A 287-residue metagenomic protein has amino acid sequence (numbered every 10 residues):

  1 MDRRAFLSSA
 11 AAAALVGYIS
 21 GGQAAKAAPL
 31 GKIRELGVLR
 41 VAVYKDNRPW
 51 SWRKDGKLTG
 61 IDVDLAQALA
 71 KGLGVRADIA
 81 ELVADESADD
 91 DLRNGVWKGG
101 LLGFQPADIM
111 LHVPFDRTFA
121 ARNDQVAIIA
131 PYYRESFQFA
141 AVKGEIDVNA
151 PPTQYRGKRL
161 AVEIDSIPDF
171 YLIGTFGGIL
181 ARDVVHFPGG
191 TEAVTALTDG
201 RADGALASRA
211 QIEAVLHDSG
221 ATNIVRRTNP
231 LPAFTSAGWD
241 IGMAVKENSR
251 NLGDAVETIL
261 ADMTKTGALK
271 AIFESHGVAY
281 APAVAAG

Functional and structural regions predicted by a protein language model:
A5-A24: N-terminal export signals
P29-A107: Extracytoplasmic small-molecule ligand-binding "clamshell" domains of the periplasmic binding protein/Venus flytrap
L39-V43, T59, P151-P168: Short loop->beta-strand "edge-of-pocket" segments that line small-molecule binding or catalytic clefts across diverse
K45, Y133-Q138, S219-E257, A279-G287: Periplasmic-binding protein-like
A66-G72, K143-I146, K158-R159, I164 (+1 more regions): Extended ligand-binding regions for polar small-molecule ligands
K71-R76, A80-L82, A130, D165-H186 (+2 more regions): Ligand-binding cleft/hinge of the Venus flytrap
I79-P152: Acidic, polar ligand-binding/catalytic clefts
L111-R122, Y171-T175, D203-S236: A ligand-binding cleft/hinge motif common to bilobed small-molecule-binding domains
